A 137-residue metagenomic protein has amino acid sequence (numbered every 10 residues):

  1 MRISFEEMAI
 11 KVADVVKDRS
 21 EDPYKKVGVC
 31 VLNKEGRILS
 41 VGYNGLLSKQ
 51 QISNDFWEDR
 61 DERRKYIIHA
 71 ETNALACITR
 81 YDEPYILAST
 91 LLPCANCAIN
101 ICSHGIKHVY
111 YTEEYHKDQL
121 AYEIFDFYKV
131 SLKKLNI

Functional and structural regions predicted by a protein language model:
M1-I137: Zinc-dependent deaminase catalytic domain
